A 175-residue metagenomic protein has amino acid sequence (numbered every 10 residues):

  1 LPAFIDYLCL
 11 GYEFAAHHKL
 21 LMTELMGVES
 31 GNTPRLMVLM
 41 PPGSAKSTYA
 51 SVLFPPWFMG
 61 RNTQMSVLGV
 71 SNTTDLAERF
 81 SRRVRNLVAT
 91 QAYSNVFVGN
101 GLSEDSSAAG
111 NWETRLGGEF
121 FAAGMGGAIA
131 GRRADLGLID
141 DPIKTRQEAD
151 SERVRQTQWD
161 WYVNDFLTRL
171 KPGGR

Functional and structural regions predicted by a protein language model:
L1-R35: Pre-P-loop entry segment of helicase/translocase ATPase cores
E13-H18, K46-S47, S51, R155-Q158: Phosphate/oxyanion-binding active-site loops and adjacent basic polyanion-contact surfaces
M22-M26, T48-G60, D140: Contiguous, well-ordered alpha-helical segments that form the cores/surfaces of helical PPI scaffolds
N32-P55: Walker A/P-loop
R35-M37, S66-L68, E119, L136 (+1 more regions): Residue-level preference for the first positions of well-ordered beta-strands
W57-S66, A89-A92: Post-Walker A helix-loop "phosphate-sensing" segment adjacent to the P-loop in P-loop NTPases
V70-G126: Conserved nucleotide-state-sensing and coupling region of NTP-binding domains
A109-D165: Conserved RecA-like ASCE ATPase "motif II neighborhood" in helicase/translocase motors
